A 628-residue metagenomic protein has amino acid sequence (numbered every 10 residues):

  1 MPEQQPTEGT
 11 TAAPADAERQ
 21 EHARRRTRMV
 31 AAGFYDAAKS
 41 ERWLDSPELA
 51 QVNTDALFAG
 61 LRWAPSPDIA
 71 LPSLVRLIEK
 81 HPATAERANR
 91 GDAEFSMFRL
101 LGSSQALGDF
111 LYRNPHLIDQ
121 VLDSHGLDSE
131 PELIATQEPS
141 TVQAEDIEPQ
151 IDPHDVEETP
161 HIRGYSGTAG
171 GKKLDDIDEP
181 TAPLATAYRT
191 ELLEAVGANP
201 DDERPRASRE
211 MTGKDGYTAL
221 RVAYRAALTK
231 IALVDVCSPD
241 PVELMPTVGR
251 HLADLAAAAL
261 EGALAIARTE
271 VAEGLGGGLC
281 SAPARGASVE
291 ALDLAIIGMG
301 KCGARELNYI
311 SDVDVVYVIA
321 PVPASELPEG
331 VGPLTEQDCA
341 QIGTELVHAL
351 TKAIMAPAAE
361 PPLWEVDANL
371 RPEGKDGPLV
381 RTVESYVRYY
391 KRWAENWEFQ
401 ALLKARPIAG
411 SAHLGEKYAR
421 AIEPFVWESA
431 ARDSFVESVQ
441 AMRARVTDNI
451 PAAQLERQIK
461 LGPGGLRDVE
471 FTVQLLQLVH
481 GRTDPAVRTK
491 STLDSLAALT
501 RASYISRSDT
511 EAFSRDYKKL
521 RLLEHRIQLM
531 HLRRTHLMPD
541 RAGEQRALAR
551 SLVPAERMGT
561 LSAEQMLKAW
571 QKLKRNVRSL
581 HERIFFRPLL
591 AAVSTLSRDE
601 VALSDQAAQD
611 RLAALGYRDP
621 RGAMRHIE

Functional and structural regions predicted by a protein language model:
M1-E628: A nucleotide- and high-energy phosphate-metabolite-utilizing enzyme signature
